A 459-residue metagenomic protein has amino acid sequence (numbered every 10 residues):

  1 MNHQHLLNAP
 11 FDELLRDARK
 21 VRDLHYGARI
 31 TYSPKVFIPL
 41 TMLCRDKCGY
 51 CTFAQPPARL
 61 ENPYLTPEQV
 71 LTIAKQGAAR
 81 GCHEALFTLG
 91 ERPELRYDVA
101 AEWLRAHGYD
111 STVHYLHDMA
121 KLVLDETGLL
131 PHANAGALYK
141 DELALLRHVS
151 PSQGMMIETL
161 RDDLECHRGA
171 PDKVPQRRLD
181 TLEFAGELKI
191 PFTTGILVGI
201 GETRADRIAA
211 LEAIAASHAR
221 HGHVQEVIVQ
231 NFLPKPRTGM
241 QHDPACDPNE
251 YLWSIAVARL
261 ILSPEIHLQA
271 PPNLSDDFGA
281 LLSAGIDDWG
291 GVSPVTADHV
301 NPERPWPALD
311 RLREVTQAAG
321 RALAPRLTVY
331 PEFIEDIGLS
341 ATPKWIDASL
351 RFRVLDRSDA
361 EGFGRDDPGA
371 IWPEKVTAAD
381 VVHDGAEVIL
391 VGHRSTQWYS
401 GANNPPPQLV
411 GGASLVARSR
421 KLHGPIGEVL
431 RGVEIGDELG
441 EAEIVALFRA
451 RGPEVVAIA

Functional and structural regions predicted by a protein language model:
M1-R16, K20-H25, L71, A78 (+1 more regions): Auxiliary Fe-S-binding modules of radical SAM enzymes
L15-A58, N62-E91, S152, R431 (+1 more regions): N-terminal pre-triad scaffold of radical SAM enzymes
R19-K20, I38, K121, A144 (+1 more regions): Active-site phosphate/pyrophosphate- and oxyanion-stabilizing loops and adjacent acidic/basic residues in soluble
I30, P34, C44-R45, G49-A58 (+2 more regions): Mobile, glycine- and charge-enriched loop segments and immediately flanking short secondary-structure elements within
I30-V36, A85-F87, P131-A133, Q153-M155 (+5 more regions): Hydrophobic faces of well-ordered beta-strands that scaffold small-molecule active sites in alpha/beta enzyme cores
V36, A58, L104, G169 (+4 more regions): Conserved short-loop catalytic and cofactor-binding motifs
V36-I38, E91-P93, A135-Y139, T159-R161 (+5 more regions): Active-site-proximal loop/turn and secondary-structure-junction residues that shape catalytic pockets, frequently
Q55-A219, V416-A417, K421, E441-A446: Conserved Radical SAM active-site core
